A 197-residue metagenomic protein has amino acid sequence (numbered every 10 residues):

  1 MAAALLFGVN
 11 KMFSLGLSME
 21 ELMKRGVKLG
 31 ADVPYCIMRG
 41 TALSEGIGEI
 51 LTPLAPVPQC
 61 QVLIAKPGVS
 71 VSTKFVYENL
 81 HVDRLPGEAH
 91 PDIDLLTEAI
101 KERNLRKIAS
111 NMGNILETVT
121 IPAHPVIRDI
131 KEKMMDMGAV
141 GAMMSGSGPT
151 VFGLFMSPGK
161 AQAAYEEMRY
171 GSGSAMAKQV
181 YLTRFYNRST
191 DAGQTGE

Functional and structural regions predicted by a protein language model:
M1-E21, Y35-I37: DPxDG-like acidic metal-binding loop motif
L5, V9, G26, I127-I130 (+1 more regions): Hydrophobic packing within well-folded, soluble alpha/beta domains
L17-K28, M112, Q162-R169: Short, well-structured alpha-helical segments that form the helix of a local strand-helix-strand
R39-A42: Active-site loops of AMP-binding adenylate-forming
S44-G141, M156-G159, E166-E197: Conserved, helical-rich catalytic subdomain that frames metal- and/or nucleotide-binding sites in enzyme alpha/beta
M144, G153: Conserved SAM-binding loop
